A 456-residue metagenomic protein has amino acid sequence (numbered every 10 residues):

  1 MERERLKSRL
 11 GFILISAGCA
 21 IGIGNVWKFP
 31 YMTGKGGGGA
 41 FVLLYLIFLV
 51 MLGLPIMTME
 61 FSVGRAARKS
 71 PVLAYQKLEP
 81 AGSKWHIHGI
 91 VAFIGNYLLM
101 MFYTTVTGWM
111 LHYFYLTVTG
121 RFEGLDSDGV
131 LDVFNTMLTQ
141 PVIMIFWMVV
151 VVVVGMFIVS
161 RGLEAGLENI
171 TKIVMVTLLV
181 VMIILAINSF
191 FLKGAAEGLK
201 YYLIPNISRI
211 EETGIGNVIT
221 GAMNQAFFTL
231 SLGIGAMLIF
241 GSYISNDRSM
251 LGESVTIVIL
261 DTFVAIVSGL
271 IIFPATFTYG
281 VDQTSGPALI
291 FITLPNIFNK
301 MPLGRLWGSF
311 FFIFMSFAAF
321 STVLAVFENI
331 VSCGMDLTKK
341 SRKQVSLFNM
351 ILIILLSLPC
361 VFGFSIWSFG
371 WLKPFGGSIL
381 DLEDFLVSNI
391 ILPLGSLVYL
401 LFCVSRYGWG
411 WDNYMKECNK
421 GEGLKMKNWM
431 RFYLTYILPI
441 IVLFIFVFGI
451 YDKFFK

Functional and structural regions predicted by a protein language model:
M1-W27, I56-F61, R65-L78, G82-I87 (+2 more regions): Membrane-interface "cap" regions at the ends of multi-pass membrane proteins
E2-L6, E168, K172-F320, L324 (+2 more regions): Membrane-embedded translocation segments of transport machinery
R3-E4, M32-G36, A66-V91, T104-E164 (+5 more regions): Inter-helical loop and helix-membrane interface segments of multi-pass membrane transporters/permeases
R5, G11-I13, C19, P141 (+6 more regions): Loop-to-transmembrane helix boundary motifs in multi-pass membrane proteins
R5-S16, F41-L44, S83-Y97, I145-V151 (+6 more regions): Select transmembrane alpha-helical segments in multipass membrane proteins
G11-F48, G235-G241, L251-V255, I259-L260: Transmembrane helix-boundary motif of multi-pass solute transporters/channels
M32-G36, K84-M100, N135-M137, V150-V174 (+3 more regions): Membrane-water interface regions at transmembrane-helix termini and the short interhelical loops of multi-pass membrane
L372-L401, G423-K456: A generic transmembrane alpha-helix motif of multi-pass inner-membrane proteins
